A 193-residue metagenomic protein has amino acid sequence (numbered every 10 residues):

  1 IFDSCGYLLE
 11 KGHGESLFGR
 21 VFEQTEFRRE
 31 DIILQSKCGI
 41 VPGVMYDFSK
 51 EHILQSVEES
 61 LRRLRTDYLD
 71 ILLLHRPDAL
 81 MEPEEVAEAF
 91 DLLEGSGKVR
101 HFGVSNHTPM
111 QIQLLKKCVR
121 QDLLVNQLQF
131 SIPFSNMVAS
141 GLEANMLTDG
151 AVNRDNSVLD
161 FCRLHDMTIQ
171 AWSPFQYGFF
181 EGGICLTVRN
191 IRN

Functional and structural regions predicted by a protein language model:
I1-I32, G95, Q176-G178: N-terminal binding-site loop/beta-alpha segment at the start of enzyme catalytic domains that lines or forms
S4, S36, I169-A171: Hydrophobic residues in well-ordered beta-strands that form the structural core
R28-I32, D67-I71, G97-H101, D122-V125: Short acidic capping loops at alpha-helix termini that bridge into adjacent secondary structure
E30-P42, Q127-I132: A short, structured active-site edge motif that brings together acidic residues
C38-L54, H75, A79-M81, L147: Active-site mouth loops of central-metabolism enzymes
Y46-R65, E85-E88, P109-L114, R154: Short, acidic/polar
L61-E82: Active-site groove signature of glycoside hydrolases
P77, M81-N193: Beta/alpha (TIM)-barrel catalytic core signal, keyed to glycine-rich beta->alpha loops juxtaposed to Asp/Glu that bind
